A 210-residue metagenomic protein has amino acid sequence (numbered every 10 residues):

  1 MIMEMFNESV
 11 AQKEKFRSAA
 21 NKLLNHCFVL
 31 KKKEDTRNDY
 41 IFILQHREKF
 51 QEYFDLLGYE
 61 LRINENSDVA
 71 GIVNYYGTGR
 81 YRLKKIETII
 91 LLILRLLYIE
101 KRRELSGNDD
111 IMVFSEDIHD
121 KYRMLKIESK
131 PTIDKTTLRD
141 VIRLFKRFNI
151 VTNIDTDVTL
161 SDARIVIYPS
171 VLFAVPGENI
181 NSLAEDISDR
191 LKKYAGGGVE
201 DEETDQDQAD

Functional and structural regions predicted by a protein language model:
M1, N74-G79, I86-I89, D189 (+2 more regions): Positively charged, aromatic-accented nucleic-acid-binding surfaces
M1-G77: Eukaryotic partner-binding/assembly regions in large regulatory complexes
L30-N38, L105-R123: Short acidic, hydrophobic short linear motifs in intrinsically disordered regions
Q45-F50, S129-R147: Short amphipathic alpha-helical interaction segments
Y53-D110: Short basic alpha-helical hairpin corresponding to helix-turn-helix/winged-helix-like nucleic-acid-binding
L56-N64, I142, K146-D157: A short, conserved structural fragment
V69-I72, T152-E178: Accessory beta->alpha helical hairpin/"wing" motif in late/C-terminal subdomains of nucleic-acid enzymes
I167-E203, D210: Short, amphipathic alpha-helical interaction segments positioned at domain boundaries
